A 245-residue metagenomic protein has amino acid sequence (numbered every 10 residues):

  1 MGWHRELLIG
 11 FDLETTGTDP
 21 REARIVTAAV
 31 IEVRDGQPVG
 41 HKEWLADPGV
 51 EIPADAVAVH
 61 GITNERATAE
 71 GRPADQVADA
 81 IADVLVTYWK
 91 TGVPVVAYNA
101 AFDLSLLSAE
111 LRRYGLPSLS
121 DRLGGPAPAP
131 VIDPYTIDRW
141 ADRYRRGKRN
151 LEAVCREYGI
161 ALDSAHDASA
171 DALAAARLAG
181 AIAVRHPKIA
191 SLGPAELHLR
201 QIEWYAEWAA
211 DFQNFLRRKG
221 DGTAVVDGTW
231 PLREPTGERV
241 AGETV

Functional and structural regions predicted by a protein language model:
M1-V26, V33-Q37, I62, A69-V245: DEDD superfamily 3′-5′ metal-dependent exonuclease/proofreading module
E32-E51: Short glycine-rich, Thr/Ser-proximal phosphate-binding strand/loop in the N-terminal lobe of ATP-dependent enzymes
V50-D55, R149: Short, glycine/polar-rich helix-capping loops at beta-to-alpha or helix-loop-helix junctions that flank or form
D55-E65: Short, basic/glycine-rich phosphate-binding loops at helix/coil junctions that contact nucleotide phosphates
